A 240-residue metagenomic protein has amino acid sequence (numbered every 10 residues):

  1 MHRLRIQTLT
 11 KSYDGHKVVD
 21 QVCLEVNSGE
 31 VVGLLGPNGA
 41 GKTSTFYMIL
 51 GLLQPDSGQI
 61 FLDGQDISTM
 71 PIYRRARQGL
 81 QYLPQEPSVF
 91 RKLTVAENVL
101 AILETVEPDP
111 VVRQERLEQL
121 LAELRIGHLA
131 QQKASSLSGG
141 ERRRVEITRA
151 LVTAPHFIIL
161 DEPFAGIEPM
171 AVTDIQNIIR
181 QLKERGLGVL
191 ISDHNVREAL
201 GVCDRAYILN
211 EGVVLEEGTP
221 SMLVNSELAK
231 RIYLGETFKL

Functional and structural regions predicted by a protein language model:
L35-P37: The feature captures the beta-strand-to-loop junction immediately N-terminal to the Walker
L50: Helix-to-loop junction immediately C-terminal to a conserved catalytic motif
D66-E86, P110-Q114, L223-A229: ABC ATPase NBD coupling module
V111-L129, Q176-R180: Conserved ABC ATPase "signature" region
K133-L137, E141: Conserved ABC ATPase signature
A154: Conserved catalytic motifs of ABC-family nucleotide-binding domains
I158-E162: Catalytic Walker B motif of ABC-type/P-loop ATPase nucleotide-binding domains
